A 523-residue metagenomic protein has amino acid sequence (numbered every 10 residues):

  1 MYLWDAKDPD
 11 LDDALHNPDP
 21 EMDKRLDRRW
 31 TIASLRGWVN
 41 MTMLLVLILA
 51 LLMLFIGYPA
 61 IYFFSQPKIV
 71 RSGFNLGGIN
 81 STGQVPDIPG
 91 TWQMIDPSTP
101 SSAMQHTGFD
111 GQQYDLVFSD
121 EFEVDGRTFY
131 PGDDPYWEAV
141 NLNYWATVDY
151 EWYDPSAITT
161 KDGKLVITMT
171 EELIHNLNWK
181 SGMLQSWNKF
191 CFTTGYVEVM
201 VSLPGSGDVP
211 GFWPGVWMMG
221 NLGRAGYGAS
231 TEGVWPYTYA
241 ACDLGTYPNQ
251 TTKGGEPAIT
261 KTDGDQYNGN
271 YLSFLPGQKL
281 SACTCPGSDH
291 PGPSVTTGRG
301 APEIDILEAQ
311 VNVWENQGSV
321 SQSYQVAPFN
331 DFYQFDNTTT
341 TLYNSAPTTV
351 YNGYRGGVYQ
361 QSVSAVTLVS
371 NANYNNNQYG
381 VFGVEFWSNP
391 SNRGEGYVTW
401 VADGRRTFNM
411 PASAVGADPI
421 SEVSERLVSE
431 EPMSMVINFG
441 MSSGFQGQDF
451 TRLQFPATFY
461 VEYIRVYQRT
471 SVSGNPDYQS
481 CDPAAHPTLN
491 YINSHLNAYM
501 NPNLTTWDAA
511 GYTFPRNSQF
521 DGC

Functional and structural regions predicted by a protein language model:
M1-C523: GH16 jelly-roll
